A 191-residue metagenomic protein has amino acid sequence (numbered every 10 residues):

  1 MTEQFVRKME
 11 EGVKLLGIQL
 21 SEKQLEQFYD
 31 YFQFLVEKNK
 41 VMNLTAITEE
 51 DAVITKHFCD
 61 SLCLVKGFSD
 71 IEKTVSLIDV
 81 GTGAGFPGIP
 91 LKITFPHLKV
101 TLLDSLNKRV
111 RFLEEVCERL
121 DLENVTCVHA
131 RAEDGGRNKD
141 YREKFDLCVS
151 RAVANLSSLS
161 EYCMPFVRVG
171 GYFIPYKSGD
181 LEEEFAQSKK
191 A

Functional and structural regions predicted by a protein language model:
M1-T74, I78, E114-T126: Class I SAM-dependent transferase core
L35, L91, K177: Residue-level signal for inorganic ion chemistry
D79-G83: Conserved S-adenosyl-L-methionine
A84-H97, E161: Conserved SAM-binding loop of SAM-dependent methyltransferases across substrates and taxa, primarily the Class I
H97-T101, S105-A191: S-adenosylmethionine
